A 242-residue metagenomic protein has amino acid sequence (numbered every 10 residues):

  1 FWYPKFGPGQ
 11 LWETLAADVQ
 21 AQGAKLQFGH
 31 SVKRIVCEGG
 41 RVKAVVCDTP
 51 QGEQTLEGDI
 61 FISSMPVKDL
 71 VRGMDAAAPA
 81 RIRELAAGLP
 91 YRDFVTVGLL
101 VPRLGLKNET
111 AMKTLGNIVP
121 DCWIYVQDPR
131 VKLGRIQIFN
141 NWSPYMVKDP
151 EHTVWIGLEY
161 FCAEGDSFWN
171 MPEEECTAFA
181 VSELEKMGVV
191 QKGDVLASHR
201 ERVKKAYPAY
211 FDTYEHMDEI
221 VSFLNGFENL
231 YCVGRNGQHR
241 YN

Functional and structural regions predicted by a protein language model:
F1-D18, Q27, F168-E175: Short beta-strand to alpha-helix junction loop
V19-K33: A conserved beta-strand/loop element that lines the FAD pocket in flavoprotein oxidoreductases
K25-Q27, L196-H199, Y231: General small-molecule cofactor/ligand-binding pocket signal
H30-V189, G193, E201, Y214-H216 (+1 more regions): Mid-domain catalytic core of redox enzymes that form a hydrophobic substrate pocket/lid adjacent to a catalytic redox
A163-G165, K205-A206, Q238-H239: Short Gly/Pro-enriched loop/turn and capping motifs at secondary-structure junctions
K205-Y214: Short glycine/threonine-rich loop-to-helix capping motif typified by GTGT followed within a few residues by an Asp-Pro
L224-C232: Active-site-adjacent bridging/hinge elements
G234-N242: A conserved FAD-binding loop/helix module that cradles the flavin
